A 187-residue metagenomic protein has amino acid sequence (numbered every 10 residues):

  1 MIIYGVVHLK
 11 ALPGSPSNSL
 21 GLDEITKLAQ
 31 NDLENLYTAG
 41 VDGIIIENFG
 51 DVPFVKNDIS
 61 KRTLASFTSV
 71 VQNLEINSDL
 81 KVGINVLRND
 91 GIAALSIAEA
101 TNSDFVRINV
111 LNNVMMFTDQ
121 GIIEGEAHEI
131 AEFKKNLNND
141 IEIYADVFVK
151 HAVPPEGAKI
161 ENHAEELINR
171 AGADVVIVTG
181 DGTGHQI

Functional and structural regions predicted by a protein language model:
Y4, L9-D58, S69-L80, N89-I187: Alpha/beta enzyme core
T63-F67: Short, structured active-site "lid" loops
I84-V86: Short beta-strand elements of ligand-binding domains
